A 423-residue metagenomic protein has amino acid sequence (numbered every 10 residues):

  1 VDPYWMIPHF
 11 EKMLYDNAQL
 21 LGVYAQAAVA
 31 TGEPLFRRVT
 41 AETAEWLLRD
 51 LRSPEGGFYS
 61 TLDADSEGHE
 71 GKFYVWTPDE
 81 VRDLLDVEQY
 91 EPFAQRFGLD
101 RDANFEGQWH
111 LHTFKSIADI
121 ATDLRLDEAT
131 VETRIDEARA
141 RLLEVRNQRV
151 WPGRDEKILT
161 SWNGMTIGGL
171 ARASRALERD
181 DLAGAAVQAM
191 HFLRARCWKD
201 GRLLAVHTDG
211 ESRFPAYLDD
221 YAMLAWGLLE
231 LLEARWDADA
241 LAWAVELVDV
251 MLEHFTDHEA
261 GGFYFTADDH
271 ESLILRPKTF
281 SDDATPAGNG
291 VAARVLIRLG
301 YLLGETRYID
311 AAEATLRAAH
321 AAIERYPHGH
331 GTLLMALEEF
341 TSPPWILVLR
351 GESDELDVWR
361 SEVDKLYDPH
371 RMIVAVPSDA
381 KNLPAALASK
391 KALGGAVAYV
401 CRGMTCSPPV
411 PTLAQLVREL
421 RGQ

Functional and structural regions predicted by a protein language model:
V1-Q423: Glycan-recognition and catalytic cores of secretory/periplasmic carbohydrate-active enzymes
